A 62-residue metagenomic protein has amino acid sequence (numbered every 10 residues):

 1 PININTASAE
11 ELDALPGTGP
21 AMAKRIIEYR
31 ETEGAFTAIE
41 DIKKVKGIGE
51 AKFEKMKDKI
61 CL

Functional and structural regions predicted by a protein language model:
G19-P20, G49: Small-residue hinge/turn detector
I26: Conserved hydrophobic/aromatic packing and binding residues within compact polymer-binding modules
T37-K44: Compact, charge-rich alpha-helical regulatory domains located at protein termini
V45-L62: Alpha-helical interaction/regulatory segments in DNA maintenance proteins
